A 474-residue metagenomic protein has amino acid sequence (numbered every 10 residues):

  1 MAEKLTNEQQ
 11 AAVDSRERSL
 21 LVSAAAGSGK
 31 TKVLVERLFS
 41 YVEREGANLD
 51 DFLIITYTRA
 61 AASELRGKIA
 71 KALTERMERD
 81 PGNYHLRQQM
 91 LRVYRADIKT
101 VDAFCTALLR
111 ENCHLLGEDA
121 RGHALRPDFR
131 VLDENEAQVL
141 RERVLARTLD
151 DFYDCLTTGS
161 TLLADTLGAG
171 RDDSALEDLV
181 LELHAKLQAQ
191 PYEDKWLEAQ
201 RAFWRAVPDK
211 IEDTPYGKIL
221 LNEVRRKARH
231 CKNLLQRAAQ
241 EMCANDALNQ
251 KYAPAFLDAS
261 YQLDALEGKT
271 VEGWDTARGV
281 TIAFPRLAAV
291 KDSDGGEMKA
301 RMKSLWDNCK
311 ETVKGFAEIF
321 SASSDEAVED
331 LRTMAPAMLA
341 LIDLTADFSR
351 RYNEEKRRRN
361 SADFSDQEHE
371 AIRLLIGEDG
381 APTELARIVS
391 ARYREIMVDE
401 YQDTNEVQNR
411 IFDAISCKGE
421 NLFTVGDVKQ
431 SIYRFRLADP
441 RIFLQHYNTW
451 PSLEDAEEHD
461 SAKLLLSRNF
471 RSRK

Functional and structural regions predicted by a protein language model:
M1-G117, E355, R359-S365, E370-R373 (+4 more regions): P-loop NTPase Walker
L5-T6, V13-D14, S19-S23, L53-I54 (+7 more regions): Conserved helicase NTPase motor core
E8, L34, L65, G82-H85 (+21 more regions): Alpha-helical structural motif
E43, A70-E78, T106-H114, A137 (+8 more regions): Non-catalytic alpha-helical coupling and interface elements of nucleotide-dependent molecular machines and regulators
G46-L49, A120-H123, S324-V328: A short small-residue
D51, E177-A362, G377, E458-S461: Conserved ATP-driven helicase/translocase motor core recognized via long, highly charged RecA-like/P-loop NTPase domain
Q89-D97, L116-Y192, A300, S304 (+4 more regions): ATP-hydrolysis module of ASCE/P-loop NTPase motor domains, specifically the Walker B Asp-Glu catalytic pair
D165-D172, D246-Q262, F364-L374, C417-G419: Charge-rich, acidic-biased intrinsically disordered regions
